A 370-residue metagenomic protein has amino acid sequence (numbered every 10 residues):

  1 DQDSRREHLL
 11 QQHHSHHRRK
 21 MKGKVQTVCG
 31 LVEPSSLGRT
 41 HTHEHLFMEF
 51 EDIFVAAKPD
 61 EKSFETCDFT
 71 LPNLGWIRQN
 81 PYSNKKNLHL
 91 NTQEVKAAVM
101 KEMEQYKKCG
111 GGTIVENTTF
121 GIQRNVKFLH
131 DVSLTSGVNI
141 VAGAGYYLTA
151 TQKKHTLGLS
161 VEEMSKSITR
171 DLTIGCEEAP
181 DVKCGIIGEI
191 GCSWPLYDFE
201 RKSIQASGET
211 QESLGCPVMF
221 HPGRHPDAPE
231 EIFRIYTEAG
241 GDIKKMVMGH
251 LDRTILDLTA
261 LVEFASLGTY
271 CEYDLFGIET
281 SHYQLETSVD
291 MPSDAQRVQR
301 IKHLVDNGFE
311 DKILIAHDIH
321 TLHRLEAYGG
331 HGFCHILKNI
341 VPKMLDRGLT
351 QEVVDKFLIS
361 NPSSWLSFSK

Functional and structural regions predicted by a protein language model:
S4-R5, R18-L31, S35, H335-K370: Mid-to-C-terminal alpha-helical segments outside catalytic/metal-binding sites
T42, F47, A56-T118, I122-S136 (+1 more regions): Alpha-helical scaffold segments that flank or form the walls of functional sites
H43, I114, Y146, Q211 (+4 more regions): Divalent metal-coordination and catalytic microenvironments
E51-D52, V126, A228-R234, L256-F264 (+3 more regions): Histidine/acidic-residue-rich catalytic or RNA/ligand-binding cores of hydrolases and nuclease-related proteins
T113, D131-T135, N139-P217, Y270 (+2 more regions): Active-site gating/metal-coordination segments in enzymes
F128-L129, H155, Y197-K202, H225-G240 (+1 more regions): Distinct, well-ordered alpha-helical segments
G137, L214-P217, T237-K244, E263-E272 (+1 more regions): Glycine-enriched alpha-helix->loop->beta-strand junction motifs that scaffold or abut catalytic
M219-H221, Y273-L275, F309-G330: Short acidic/histidine-rich active-site segments
